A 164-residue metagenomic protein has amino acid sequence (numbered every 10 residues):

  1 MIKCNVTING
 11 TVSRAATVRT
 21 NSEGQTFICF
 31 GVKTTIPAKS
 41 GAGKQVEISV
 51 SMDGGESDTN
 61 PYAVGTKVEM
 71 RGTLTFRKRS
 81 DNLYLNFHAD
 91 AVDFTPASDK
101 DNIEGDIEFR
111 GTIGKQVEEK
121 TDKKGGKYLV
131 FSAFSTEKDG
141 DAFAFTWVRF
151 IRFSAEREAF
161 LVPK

Functional and structural regions predicted by a protein language model:
M1-K164: Single-stranded nucleic acid-binding surfaces, predominantly the OB-fold ssDNA-binding core
